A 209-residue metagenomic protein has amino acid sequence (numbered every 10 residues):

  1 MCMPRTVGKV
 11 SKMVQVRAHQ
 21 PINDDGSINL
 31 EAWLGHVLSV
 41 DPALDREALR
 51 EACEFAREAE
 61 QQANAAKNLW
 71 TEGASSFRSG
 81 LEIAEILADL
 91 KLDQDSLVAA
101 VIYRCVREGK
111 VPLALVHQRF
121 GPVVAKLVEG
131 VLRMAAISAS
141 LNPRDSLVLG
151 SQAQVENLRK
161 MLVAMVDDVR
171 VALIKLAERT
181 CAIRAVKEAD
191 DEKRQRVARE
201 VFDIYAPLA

Functional and structural regions predicted by a protein language model:
C2-A209: Active-site helical microenvironments for divalent-metal-assisted chemistry
